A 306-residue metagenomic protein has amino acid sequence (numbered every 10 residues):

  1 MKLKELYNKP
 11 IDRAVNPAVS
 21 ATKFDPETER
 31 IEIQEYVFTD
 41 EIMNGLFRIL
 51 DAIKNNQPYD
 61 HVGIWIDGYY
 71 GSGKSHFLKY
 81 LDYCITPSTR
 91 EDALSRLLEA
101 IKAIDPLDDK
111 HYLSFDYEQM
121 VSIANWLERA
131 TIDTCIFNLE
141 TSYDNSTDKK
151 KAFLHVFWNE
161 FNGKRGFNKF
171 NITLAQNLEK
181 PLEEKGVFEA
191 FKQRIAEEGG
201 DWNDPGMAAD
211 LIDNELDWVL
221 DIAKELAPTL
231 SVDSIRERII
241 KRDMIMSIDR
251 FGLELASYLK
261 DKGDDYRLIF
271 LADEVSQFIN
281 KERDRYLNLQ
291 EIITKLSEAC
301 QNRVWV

Functional and structural regions predicted by a protein language model:
M1-S72, K79-P87, I101, D133-T134 (+1 more regions): Walker A/P-loop-proximal flanking segment of P-loop NTPase domains
F24-I31, C135-D148, G166-R250, A272 (+1 more regions): Conserved P-loop NTPase mechanochemical-coupling segment
Y36, I64-Y69, H76-M207: P-loop NTPase motor core
G45-I49, Y117-E118, F153-F157, D249-L255 (+1 more regions): Well-ordered, non-membrane alpha-helical segments in soluble/globular domains
Y59-D60, A130, D264-Y266, Q301-N302: Short loop/turn elements that form and flank the Walker-type P-loop nucleotide-binding site in RecA-like NTPase cores
E254-D261, N288-W305: Substrate-engagement module of ASCE P-loop NTPases
I269-D273, Q301-V306: Structural recognition of the conserved hydrophobic beta-strand(s) that form the central parallel beta-sheet of P-loop
F278-Y286: Conserved ATPase-coupling elements of RecA-like P-loop NTPase cores
